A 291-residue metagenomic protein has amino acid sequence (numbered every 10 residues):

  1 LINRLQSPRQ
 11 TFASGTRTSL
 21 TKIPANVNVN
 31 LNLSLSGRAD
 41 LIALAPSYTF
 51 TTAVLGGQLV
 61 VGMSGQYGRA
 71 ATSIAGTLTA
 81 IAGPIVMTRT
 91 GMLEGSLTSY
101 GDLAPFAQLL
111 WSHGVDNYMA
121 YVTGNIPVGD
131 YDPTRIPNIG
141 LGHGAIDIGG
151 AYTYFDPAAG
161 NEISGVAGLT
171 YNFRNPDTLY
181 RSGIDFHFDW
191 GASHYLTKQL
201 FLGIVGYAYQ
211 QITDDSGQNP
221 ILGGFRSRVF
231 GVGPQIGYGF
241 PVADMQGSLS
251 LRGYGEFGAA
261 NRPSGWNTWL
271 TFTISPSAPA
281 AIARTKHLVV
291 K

Functional and structural regions predicted by a protein language model:
L1, G57-M63, P105, Y118-V122 (+7 more regions): Transmembrane beta-strands of outer-membrane beta-barrel proteins
L1-G101, S112, P276-A280: A subset of solvent-exposed loop/turn segments in beta-rich extracellular surface proteins, enriched in glycine
R4-S7, G65-A71, D102, W111 (+7 more regions): Transmembrane beta-strands of outer-membrane beta-barrel pores
R9, F50-V60, T72-I74, S112-Y118 (+5 more regions): Short loop/turn motifs that connect adjacent beta-strands in outer-membrane beta-barrel proteins
R17-K22, P176-K291: Outer membrane beta-barrel transmembrane domains
N26-S34, T88-E94, D132-N138, R174-T178 (+2 more regions): Extracellular loop and loop/strand-boundary signature of outer-membrane beta-barrel proteins
S36-L44, G76, L97-L103, G140-I146 (+3 more regions): Residues that define the transmembrane beta-barrel architecture of outer-membrane proteins
L44-F50, P105-W111, V122-G124, I148-Y154 (+5 more regions): Residues on the lipid-exposed face of transmembrane beta-strands in outer-membrane beta-barrel proteins
